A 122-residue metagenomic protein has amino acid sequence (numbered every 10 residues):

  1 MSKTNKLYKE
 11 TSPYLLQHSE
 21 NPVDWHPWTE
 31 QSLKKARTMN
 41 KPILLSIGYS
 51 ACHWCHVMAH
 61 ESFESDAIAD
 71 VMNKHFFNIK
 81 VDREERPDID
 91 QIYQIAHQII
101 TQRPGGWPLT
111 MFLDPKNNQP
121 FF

Functional and structural regions predicted by a protein language model:
M1-F122: Replace the tail clause
